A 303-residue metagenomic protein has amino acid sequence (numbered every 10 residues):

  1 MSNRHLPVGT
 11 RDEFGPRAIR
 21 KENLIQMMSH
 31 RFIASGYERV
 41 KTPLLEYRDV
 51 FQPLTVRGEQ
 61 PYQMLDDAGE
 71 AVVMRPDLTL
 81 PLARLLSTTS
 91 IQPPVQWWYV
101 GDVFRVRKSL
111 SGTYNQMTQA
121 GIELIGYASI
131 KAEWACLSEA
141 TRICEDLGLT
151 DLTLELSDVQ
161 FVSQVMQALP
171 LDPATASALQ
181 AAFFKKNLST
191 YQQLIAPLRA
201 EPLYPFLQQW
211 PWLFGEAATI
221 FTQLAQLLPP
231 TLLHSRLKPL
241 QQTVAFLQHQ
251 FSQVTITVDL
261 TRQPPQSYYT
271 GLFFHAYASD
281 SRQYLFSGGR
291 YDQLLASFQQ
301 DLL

Functional and structural regions predicted by a protein language model:
M1-R75, T88, W134: TRNA-binding/sensing appendages of the translation machinery
R17-A34, E46-D49, D77-I91, Y99-L149 (+1 more regions): Positively charged, Gly/Ser-enriched RNA/tRNA-binding surfaces
R39-T42, W97-Y99, T153-L156, T257: A structural signal for short, well-ordered beta-strand segments and their strand-loop junctions that often border
T42-E59, S157-Q167, R262-G271: Beta-rich nucleic-acid/ligand-interaction surfaces
P61-A68, L171-Q193: Acidic, His- and aromatic-enriched active-site or binding-groove loops in soluble protein domains that engage sugars
M74, Q92-V95, Y114-Q116, I125-C136 (+5 more regions): Short, well-structured alpha-helical patches and their helix-loop capping segments that border functional surfaces
T141, S163-Q167, Q180, Q192-I195: Amphipathic alpha-helical segments within well-ordered protein domains
L147, D151-A168, P173-A176, S189 (+1 more regions): Extended alpha-helical scaffolds
